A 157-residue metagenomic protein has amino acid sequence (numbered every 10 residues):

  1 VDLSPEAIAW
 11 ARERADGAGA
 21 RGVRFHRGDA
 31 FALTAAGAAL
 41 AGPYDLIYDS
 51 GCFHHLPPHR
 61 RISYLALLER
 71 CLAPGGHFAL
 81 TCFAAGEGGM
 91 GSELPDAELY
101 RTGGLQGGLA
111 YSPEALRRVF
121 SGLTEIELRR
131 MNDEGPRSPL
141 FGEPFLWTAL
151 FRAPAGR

Functional and structural regions predicted by a protein language model:
V1-G42, L56-C71, G76-R157: Class I (Rossmann-like) S-adenosyl-L-methionine-dependent methyltransferase catalytic domain, capturing the SAM-binding
D45: Conserved acidic residues
Y48: A conserved beta-strand element that flanks and buttresses the S-adenosyl-L-methionine
G51-H55: Short catalytic micro-motifs in class I SAM-dependent methyltransferases
